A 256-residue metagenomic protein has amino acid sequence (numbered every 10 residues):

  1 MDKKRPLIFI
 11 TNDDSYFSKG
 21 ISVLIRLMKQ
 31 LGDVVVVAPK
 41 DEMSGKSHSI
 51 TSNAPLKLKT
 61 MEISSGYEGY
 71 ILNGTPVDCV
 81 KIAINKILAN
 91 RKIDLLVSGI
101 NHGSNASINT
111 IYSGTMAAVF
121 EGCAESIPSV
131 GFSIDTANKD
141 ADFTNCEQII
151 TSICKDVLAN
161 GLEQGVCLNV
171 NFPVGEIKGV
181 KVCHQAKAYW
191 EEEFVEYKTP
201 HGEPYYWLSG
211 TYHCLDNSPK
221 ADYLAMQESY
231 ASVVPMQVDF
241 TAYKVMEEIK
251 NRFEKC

Functional and structural regions predicted by a protein language model:
D2-I8, S22-K86, N90-K92: A cross-family phosphate/adenosyl-ligand binding-site feature
D2-K3, E163, C167-C256: C-terminal accessory domains and tails appended to enzymatic cores
I10-F17, N109-T110: Short, glycine-rich nucleotide/cofactor-binding loops
D14-V23, D216: Short acidic, Gly/Ser-rich segments with clustered Asp/Glu that frequently serve as metal-coordination loops in enzyme
S104-S113: Glycine/threonine-rich flexible loop motifs
A118-G122: Hydrophobic/aromatic ligand-binding patch that stacks against planar heteroaromatic rings of cofactors or nucleotides
V130-D156: Short, glycine-/small-residue-rich phosphate/pyrophosphate-handling segment
